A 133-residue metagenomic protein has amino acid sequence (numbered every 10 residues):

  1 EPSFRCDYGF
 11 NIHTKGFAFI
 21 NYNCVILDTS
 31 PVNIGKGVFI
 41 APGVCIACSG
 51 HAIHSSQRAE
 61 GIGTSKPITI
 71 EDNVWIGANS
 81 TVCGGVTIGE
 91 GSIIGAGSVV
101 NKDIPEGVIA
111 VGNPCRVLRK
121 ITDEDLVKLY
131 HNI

Functional and structural regions predicted by a protein language model:
P2-T87, N113-C115, R119-H131: Flexible, glycine/small-residue-enriched loop-and-beta-strand segment within the central core of proteins
N33, E71, I93-G95, V99: A generic "structured core" feature
T87-G89, I104: Extended beta-solenoid/beta-helix repeat architectures
P105-E106, V111-P114: Acidic, glycine-centered active-site loop in nucleotide-sugar glycosyltransferases
